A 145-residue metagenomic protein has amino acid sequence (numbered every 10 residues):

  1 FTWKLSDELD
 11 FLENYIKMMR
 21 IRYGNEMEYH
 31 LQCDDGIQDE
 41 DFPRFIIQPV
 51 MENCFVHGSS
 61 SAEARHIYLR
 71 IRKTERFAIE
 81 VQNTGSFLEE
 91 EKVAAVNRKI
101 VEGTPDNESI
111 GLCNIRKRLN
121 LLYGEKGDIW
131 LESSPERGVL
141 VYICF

Functional and structural regions predicted by a protein language model:
F1-E132, V139-L140, C144: Two-component histidine phosphotransfer core
